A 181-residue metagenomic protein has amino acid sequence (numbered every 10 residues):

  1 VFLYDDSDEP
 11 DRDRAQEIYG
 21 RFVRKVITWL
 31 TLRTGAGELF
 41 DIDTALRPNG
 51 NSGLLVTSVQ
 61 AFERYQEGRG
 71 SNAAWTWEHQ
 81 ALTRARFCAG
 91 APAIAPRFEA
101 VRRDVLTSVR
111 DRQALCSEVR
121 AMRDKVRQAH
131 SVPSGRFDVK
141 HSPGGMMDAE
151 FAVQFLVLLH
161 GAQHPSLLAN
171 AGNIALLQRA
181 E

Functional and structural regions predicted by a protein language model:
V1-E181: A nucleotide- and high-energy phosphate-metabolite-utilizing enzyme signature
